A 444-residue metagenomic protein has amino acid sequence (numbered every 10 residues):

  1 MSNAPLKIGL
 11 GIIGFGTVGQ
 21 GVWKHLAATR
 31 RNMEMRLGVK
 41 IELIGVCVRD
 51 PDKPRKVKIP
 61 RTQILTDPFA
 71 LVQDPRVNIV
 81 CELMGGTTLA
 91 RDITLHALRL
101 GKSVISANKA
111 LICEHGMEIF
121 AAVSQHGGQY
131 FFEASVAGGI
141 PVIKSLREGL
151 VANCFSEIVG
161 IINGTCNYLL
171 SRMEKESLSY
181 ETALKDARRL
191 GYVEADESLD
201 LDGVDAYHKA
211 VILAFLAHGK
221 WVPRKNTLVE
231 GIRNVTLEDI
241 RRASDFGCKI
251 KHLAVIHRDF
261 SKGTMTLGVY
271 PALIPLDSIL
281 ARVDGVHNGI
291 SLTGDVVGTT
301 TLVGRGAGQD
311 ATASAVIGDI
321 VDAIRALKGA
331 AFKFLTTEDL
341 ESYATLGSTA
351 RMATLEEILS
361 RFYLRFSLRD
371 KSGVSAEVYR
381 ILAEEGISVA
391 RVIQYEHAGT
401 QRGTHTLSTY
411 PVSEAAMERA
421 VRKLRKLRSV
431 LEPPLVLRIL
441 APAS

Functional and structural regions predicted by a protein language model:
M1-L100: N-terminal glycine-/serine-/threonine-rich beta1-alpha1-beta2 phosphate-ribose binding loop of Rossmann-like
L89-L100, K109-R147: Rossmann-fold NAD(P)-binding glycine/threonine-rich loop
V104-I105, V389: A short hydrophobic/small-residue beta-strand
S124-D205, I212: Rossmann-like NAD(P)H-binding beta-loop-alpha module
T182-R282, V286-G289, G308: Substrate-binding/catalytic subdomain of NAD(P)-dependent oxidoreductase enzymes
Y270-D295, Q309-D310, A383, S388-G399: Low-complexity, glycine/alanine/valine/leucine- and proline-rich hydrophobic stretches
G298-T300, G304-D310: Glycine-rich phosphate/pyrophosphate-binding beta-alpha loops
I320, I324-S444: A conserved regulatory-domain signal marking ACT and ACT-like small-molecule sensing domains and adjacent regulatory
